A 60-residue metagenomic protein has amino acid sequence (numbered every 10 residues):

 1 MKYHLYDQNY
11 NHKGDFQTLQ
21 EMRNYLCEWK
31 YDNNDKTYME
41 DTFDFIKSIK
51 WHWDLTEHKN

Functional and structural regions predicted by a protein language model:
M1-H12, E21, E28-W29: Short aromatic-glycine-(Arg/Gly/Cys) micro-motifs in beta-strand/loop hairpins
E28-N60: Short, mixed-charge low-complexity intrinsically disordered segments
